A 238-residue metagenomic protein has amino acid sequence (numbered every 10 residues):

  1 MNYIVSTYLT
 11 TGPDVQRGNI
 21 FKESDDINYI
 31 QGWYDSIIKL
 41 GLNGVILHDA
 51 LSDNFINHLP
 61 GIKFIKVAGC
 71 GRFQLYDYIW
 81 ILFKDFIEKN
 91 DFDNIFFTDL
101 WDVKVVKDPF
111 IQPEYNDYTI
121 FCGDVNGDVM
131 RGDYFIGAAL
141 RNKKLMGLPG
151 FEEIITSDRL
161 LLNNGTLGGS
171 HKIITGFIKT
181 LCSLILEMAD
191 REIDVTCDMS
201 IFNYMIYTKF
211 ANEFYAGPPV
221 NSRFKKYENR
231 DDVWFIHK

Functional and structural regions predicted by a protein language model:
M1-D93, K172: N-terminal anchoring/stem segment of glycosyltransferases
I4-V5, V45-H48, I95-D99, V105 (+3 more regions): A structural signal for short, well-ordered beta-strand segments and their strand-loop junctions that often border
G12-V15, D53-I56, V103-K107, Q112-E114 (+3 more regions): Short catalytic/ligand-binding loop motif for oxyanion handling, primarily in non-cytosolic enzymes, centered on
G32, L82, K104, S200-I201: Short amphipathic alpha-helical face segments that pack within enzyme cores and frequently flank/anchor catalytic
Y34, N57-L59, K66-A68, F92-L100 (+3 more regions): Viral RNA-dependent RNA polymerase
W80-I136: GT-A fold catalytic core of metal-dependent nucleotide-sugar glycosyltransferases, centered on the diacidic
Y118-L167, M199: PAPS-dependent sulfotransferase catalytic domain
G150-K238: Catalytic core and acceptor-binding pocket of nucleotide-sugar-dependent glycosyltransferases
